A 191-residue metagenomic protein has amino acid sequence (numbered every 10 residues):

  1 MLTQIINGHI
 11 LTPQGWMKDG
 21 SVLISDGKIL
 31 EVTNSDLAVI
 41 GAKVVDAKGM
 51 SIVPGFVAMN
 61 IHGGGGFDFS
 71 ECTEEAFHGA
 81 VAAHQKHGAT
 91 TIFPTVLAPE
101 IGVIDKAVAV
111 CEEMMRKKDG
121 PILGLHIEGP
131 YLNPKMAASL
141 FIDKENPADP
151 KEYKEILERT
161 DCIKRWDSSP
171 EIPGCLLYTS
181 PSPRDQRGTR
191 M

Functional and structural regions predicted by a protein language model:
M1-V39: N-terminal metal-binding scaffold of metallo-dependent hydrolase/deaminase domains
T3-N7, Q14, A38-E74, H78 (+1 more regions): Replace "His-x-His-based motif
G8, V22, G27, G49 (+3 more regions): Divalent metal-coordination and catalytic microenvironments
H62, H78-A107, P121-P134, T160-E171: Divalent metal-dependent hydrolysis catalytic cores, especially in the metallo-beta-lactamase
V81, V108-E112, Y153: Generic structural signal for well-ordered alpha-helices, preferentially at hydrophobic/aromatic core positions
N133-T160: Conserved phosphate-binding/catalytic loop of the ribokinase/pfkB sugar-kinase fold
I172-L177: N-terminal active-site wall of soluble small-molecule enzyme domains
Y178-D185: Conserved small/polar residues in nucleotide/adenosyl-binding loops
